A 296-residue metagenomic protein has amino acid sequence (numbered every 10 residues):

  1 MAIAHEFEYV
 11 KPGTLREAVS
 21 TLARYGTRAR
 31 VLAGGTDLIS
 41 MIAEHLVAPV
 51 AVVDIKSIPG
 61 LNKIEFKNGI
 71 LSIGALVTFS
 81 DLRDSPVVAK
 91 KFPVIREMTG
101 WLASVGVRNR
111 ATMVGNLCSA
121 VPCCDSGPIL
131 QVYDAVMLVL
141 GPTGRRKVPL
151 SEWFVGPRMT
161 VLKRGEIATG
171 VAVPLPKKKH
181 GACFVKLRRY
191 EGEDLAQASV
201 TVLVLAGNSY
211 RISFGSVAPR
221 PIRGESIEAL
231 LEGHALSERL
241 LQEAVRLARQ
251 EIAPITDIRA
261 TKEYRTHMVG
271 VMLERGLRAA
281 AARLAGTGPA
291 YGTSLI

Functional and structural regions predicted by a protein language model:
M1-I296: C-terminal structural segment of proteins
